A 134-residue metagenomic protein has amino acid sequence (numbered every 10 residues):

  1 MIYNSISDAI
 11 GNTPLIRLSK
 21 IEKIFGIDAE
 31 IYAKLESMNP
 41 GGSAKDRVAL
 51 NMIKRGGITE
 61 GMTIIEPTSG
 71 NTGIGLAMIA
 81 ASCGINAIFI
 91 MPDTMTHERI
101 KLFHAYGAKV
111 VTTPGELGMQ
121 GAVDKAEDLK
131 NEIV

Functional and structural regions predicted by a protein language model:
M1-V134: PLP-dependent amino-acid enzyme catalytic core
